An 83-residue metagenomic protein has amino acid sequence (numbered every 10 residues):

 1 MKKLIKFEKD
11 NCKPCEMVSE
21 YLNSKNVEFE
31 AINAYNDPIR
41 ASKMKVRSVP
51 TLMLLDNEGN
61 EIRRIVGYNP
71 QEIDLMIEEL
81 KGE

Functional and structural regions predicted by a protein language model:
M1-V27: Local sequence-structure signature of Cys/Sec-based thiol-disulfide redox active-site neighborhoods
N36-A41, E72: Short acidic active-site motifs
A41-K45, I77-L80: Short amphipathic alpha-helix with an adjacent loop that forms part of the alpha/beta core around
M44-M53: Structural micro-motif
D56-E83: Non-catalytic, surface beta->alpha helical segment in thiol-disulfide oxidoreductase systems
